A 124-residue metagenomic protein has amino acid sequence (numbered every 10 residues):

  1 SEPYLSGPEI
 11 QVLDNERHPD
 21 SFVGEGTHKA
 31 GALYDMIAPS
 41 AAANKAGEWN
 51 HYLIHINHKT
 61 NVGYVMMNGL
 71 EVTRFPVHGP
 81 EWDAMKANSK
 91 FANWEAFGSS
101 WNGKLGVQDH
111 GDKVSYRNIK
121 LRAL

Functional and structural regions predicted by a protein language model:
S1-L124: Carbohydrate-interacting regions of secretory-pathway proteins
